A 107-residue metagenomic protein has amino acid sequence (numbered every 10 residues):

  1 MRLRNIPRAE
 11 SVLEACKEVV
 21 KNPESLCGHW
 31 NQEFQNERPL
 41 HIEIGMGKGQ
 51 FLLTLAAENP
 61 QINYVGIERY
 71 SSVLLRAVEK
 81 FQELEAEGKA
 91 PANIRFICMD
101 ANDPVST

Functional and structural regions predicted by a protein language model:
M1-I42, Q50-A57: S-adenosyl-L-methionine
P39-D103: SAM cofactor-binding core of SAM-dependent methyltransferases, primarily the Rossmann-like beta-alpha-beta module
V105-T107: Short amphipathic alpha-helix with an adjacent loop that forms part of the alpha/beta core around
